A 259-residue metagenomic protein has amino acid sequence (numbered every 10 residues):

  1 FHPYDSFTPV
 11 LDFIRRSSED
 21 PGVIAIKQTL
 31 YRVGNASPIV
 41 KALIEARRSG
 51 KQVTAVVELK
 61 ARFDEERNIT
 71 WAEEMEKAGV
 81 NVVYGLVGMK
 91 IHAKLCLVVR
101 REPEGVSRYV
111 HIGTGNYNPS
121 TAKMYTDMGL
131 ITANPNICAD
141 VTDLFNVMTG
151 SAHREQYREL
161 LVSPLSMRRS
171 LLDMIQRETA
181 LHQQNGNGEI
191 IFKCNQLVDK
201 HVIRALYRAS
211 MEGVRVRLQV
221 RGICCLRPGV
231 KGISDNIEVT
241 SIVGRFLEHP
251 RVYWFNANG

Functional and structural regions predicted by a protein language model:
F1-A25, G105-M174: Active-site cores of enzymes that catalyze phosphoryl transfer or operate on phosphate-rich substrates
F1-S49, A55, L59-K60, D64-W71: Core mixed alpha/beta domains of very large multi-subunit molecular machines
Y4, L30, L86, T132 (+1 more regions): Conserved residues at beta->alpha junctions
F7, L30-R32, W71, G88 (+4 more regions): Broad hydrophobic/π-residue packing in well-ordered secondary structure
R16-S17, A46, M148, E178-Q183 (+1 more regions): Hydrophobic helix-cap positions at the C-terminus of alpha-helices in RecA-like/P-loop ATPase nucleotide-binding cores
S37, G50, A152, G186-N187: Secondary-structure transition/capping residues
K51-Y109, G113-N116, T121, N136-I137 (+1 more regions): PLD/PLD-like phosphodiesterase catalytic module centered on the HKD motif
